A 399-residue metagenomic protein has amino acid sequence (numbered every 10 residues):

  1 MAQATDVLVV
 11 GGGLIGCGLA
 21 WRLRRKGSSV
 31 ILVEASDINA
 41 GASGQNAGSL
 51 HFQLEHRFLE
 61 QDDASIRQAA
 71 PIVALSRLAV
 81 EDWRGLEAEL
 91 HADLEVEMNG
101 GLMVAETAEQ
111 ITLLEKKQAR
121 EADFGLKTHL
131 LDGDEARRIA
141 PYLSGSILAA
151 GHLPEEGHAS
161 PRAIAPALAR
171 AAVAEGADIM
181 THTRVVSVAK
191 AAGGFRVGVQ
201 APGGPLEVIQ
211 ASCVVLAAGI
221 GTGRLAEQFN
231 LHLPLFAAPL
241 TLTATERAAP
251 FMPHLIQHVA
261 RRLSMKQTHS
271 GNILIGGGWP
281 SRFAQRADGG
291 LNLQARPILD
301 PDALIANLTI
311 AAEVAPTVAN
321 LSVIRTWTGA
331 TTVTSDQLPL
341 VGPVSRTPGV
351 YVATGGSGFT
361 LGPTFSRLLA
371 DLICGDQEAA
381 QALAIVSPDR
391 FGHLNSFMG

Functional and structural regions predicted by a protein language model:
V7-L32: N-terminal Rossmann-like FAD-binding beta1-loop-alpha1 element of flavoenzymes
R25-N46: Glycine-rich FAD pyrophosphate-binding loop
A40, E207-H254: Central helical "cap/lid" subdomain
S49-E135: Dinucleotide-binding Rossmann-like beta1-alpha1 core, especially the glycine-rich loop that anchors the ADP
A92-M103, K117, F124, T128-E175 (+3 more regions): Helix-loop-beta segment of a Rossmann-like dinucleotide-binding subdomain
G151-S212: Helical element adjacent to the flavin cofactor pocket in flavoenzyme catalytic cores
P250-T347: Active-site lid/adjacent beta-loop-alpha segment flanking the redox-cofactor pocket in flavoenzymes
T309-G399: C-terminal catalytic lobe of FAD-dependent flavoproteins
